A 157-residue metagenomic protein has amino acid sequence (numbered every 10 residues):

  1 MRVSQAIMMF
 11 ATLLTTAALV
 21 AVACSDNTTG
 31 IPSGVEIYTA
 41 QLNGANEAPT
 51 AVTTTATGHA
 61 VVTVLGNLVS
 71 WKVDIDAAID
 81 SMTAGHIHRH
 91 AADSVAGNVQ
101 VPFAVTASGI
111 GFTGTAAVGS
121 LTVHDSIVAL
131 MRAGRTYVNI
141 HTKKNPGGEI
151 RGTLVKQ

Functional and structural regions predicted by a protein language model:
M1-A23: Sec-dependent bacterial lipoprotein signal peptides
A21-G85, R89-Q157: Metal-centered catalytic cores of metalloenzymes
